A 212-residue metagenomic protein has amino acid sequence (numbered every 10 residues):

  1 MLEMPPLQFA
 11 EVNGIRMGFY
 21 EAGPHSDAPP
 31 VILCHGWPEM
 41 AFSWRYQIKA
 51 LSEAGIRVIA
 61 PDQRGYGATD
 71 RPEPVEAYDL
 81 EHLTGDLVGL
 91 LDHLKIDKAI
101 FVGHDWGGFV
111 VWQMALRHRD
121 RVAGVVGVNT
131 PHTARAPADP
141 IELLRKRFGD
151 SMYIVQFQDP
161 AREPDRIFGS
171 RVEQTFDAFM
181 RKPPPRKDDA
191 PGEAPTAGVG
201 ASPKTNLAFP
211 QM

Functional and structural regions predicted by a protein language model:
M1-P5, R16-M17, G23-H25, P30 (+3 more regions): Flexible "cap/lid" subdomain of the alpha/beta-hydrolase fold that forms the substrate-access gate
P6-V12: Short acidic-hydrophobic surface loop/beta-edge motif
A28, G36-E39: Active-site glycine-rich loops that stabilize anionic/oxyanionic intermediates across multiple enzyme folds
L33-G36, A60: Structural cue for short, hydrophobic secondary-structure segments
P38-Y46, V58: Serine-hydrolase catalytic-loop signature spanning alpha/beta hydrolases and amidase-signature enzymes
Y46-K49, E53, L116-D120: Short, well-ordered alpha-helices that flank and scaffold nucleotide-derived cofactor binding pockets
A50-P72: Conserved alpha/beta-hydrolase
